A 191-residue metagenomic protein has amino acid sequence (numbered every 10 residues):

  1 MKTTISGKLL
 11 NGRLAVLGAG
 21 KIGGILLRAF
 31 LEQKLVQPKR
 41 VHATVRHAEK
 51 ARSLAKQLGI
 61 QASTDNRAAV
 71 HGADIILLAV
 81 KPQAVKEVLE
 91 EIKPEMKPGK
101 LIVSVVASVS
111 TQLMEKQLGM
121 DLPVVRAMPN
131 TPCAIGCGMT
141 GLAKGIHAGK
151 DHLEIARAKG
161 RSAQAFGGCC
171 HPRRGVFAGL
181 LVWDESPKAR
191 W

Functional and structural regions predicted by a protein language model:
M1-T64, A68-H71: NAD(P)+-binding Rossmann beta1-loop-alpha1 motif at the extreme N-terminus of oxidoreductases
T4, A29, Q33, T44 (+7 more regions): Change "in soluble alpha/beta enzymes" to "in soluble alpha/beta proteins
G18, L77-A84, D184-P187: Short coil/turn residues that cap or connect secondary-structure elements
A19, L122, R126-A134, Q164-A178: Mobile beta-alpha loop/short-helix "lid" or hinge segments that flank ligand
L26, A48-E49, L58, N66-H71 (+2 more regions): Rossmann-like NAD(P)(H) cofactor-binding subdomain of soluble oxidoreductases
A68, V176, S186: Residue-level recognition of oxygen-bearing side chains
L113-P123, M139-R173, E185-W191: Internal alpha-helical scaffold of NAD(P)-dependent oxidoreductase catalytic cores
